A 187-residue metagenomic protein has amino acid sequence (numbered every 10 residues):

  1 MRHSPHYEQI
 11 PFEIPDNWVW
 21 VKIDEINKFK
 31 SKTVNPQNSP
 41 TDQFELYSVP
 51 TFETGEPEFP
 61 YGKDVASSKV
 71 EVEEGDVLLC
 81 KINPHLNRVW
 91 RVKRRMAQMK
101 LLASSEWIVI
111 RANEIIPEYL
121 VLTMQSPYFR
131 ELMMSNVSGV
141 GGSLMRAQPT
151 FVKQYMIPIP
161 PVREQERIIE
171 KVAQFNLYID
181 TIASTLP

Functional and structural regions predicted by a protein language model:
H3-P5, P36-F44, S135-V137: Short coil/turn segments at secondary-structure boundaries
H3-T33, I159-K171, F175-P187: Non-catalytic DNA-recognition/assembly elements of restriction-modification systems
E8-Q9, D24-N35, Y47-V77: Sequence-specific dsDNA recognition surfaces
I26-K30, L78-K81, H85, N113 (+3 more regions): Generic, well-ordered alpha-helical scaffold segments in large soluble proteins
K63, V137-G142: Active-site-adjacent structural elements in folded domains
S68-V70, E74-Q125, F129, V140-G142 (+1 more regions): A short beta-sheet element
